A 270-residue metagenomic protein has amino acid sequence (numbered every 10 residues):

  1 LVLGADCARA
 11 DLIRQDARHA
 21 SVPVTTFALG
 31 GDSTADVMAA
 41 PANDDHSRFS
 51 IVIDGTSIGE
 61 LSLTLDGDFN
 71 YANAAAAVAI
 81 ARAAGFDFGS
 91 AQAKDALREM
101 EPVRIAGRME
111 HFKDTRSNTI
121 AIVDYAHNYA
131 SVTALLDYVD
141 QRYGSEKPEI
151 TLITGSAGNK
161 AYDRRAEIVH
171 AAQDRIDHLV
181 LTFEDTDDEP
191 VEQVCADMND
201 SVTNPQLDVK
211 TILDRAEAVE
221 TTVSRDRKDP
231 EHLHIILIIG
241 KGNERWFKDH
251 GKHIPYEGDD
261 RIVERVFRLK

Functional and structural regions predicted by a protein language model:
V2-G4: ADP-ribose/adenylate-binding Rossmann-like module
D6-A8, E220: A glycine-rich phosphate-binding loop feature that marks nucleotide/adenosyl-phosphate handling sites
A8-G59, R98-T115: Extended acidic/charged loop-beta regions that coordinate divalent cations and stabilize anionic phosphate/carboxylate
R18-P23, T56, F69, A76-K270: ATP-dependent carboxylate-amine ligase
A28-G31, L65, S156: Short, well-ordered turn and helix-capping elements at secondary-structure junctions
T34-A35, D68-A74: Short, surface-exposed linear segments at secondary-structure transitions and domain or protein termini
A42-V52, L61, D200-N204, H232-I235: A polyampholytic, Gly/Pro-enriched intrinsically disordered region
L61-D68: A short glycine-threonine-serine/GTX helix/turn-capping micro-motif
